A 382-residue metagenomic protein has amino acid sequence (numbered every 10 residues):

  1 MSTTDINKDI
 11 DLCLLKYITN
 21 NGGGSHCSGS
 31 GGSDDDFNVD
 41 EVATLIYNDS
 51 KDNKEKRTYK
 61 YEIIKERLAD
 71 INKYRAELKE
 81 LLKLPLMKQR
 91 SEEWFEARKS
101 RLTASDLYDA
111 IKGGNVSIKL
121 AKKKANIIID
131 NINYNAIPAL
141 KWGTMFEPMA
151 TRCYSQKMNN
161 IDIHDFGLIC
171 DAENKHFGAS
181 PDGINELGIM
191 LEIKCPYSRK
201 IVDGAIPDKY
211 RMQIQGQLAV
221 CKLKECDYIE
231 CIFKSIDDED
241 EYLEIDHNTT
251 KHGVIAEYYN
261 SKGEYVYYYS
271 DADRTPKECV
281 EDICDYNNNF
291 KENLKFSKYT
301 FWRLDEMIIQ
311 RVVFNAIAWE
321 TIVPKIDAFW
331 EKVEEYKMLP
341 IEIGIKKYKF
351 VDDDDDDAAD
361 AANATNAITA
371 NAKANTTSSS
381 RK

Functional and structural regions predicted by a protein language model:
M1-K382: Accessory terminal regions of nucleic-acid processing enzymes
